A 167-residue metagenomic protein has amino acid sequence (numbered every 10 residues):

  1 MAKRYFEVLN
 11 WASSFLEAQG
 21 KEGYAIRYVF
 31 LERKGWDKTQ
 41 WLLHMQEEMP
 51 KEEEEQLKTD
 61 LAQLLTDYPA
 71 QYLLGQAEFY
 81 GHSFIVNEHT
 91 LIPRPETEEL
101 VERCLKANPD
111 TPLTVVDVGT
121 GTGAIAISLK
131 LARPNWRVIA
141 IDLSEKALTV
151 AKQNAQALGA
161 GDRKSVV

Functional and structural regions predicted by a protein language model:
M1-A2, P112: RNA pseudouridine synthases
A2-L74: N-terminal auxiliary segments of SAM/dcSAM-dependent transferases
S13, D162-R163: Short non-domain terminal segments
F15, E32, A107, A132 (+1 more regions): Active-site catalytic microenvironments for nucleophilic, acid-base chemistry
A18, E22, W36, D110 (+2 more regions): Short, well-ordered coil loops that connect the C-terminus of an alpha-helix to the N-terminus of a beta-strand
E55, T59-P134, V138-Q153: SAM-dependent Rossmann-like transferase core, predominantly class I methyltransferases with a strong bias toward
A151-D162: Short, conserved SAM-binding/catalytic segment of Class I S-adenosyl-L-methionine-dependent methyltransferases
V166-V167: Conserved small/polar residues in nucleotide/adenosyl-binding loops
